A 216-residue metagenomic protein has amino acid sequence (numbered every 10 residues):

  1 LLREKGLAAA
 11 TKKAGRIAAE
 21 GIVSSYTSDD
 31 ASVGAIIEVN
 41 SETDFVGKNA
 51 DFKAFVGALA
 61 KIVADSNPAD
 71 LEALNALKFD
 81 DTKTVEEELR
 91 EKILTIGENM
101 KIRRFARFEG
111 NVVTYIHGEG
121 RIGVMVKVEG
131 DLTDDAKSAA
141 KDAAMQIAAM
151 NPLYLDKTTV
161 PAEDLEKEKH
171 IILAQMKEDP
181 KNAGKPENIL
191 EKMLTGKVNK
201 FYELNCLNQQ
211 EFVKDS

Functional and structural regions predicted by a protein language model:
L1-S216: N-terminal assembly/interaction segments in proteins that build large macromolecular machines
